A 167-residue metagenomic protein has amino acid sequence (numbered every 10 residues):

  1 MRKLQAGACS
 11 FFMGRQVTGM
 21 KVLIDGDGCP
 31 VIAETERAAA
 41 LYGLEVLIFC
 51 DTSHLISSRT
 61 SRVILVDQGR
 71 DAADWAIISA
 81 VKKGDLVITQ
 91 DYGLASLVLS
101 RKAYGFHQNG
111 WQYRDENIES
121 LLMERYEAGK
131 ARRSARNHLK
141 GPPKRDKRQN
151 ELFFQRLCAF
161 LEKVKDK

Functional and structural regions predicted by a protein language model:
L4-Q5: Cationic, low-complexity basic patches in intrinsically disordered or flexible, solvent-exposed regions
V17-K167: Nuclease catalytic cores that cleave nucleic-acid phosphodiester bonds, predominantly acidic two-metal-ion
